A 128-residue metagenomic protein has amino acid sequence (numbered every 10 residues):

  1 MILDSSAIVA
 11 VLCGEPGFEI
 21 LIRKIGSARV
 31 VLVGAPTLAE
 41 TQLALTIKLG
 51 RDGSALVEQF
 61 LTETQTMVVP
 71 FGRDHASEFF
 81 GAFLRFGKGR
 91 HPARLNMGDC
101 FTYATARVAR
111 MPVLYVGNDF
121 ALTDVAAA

Functional and structural regions predicted by a protein language model:
M1-V33, T46-Q59: Short, well-structured N-terminal submotif of metal-dependent ribonuclease cores
I8-V9, L38, F120-A121: A generic structural signal for short hydrophobic patches within well-formed alpha-helices
I22-R23, Q59-L61, F83-G89: Glycine/charged-rich beta-loop-alpha catalytic/anionic-binding loops adjacent to active sites
V30-L32, T64-V68: Short loop->beta-strand "edge-of-pocket" segments that line small-molecule binding or catalytic clefts across diverse
M67-P112: Active-site neighborhoods of divalent-metal-dependent phosphate/nucleic-acid chemistry enzymes
Y103, R107-A128: Acidic, PIN/NYN-like endoribonuclease modules and their adjacent C-terminal/linker elements
